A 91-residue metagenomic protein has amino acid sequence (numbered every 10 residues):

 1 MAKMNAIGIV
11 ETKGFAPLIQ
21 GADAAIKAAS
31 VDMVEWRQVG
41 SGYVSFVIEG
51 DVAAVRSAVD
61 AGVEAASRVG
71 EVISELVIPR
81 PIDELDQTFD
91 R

Functional and structural regions predicted by a protein language model:
M1-R91: Terminal helix-to-tail segments of small alpha-helical proteins
